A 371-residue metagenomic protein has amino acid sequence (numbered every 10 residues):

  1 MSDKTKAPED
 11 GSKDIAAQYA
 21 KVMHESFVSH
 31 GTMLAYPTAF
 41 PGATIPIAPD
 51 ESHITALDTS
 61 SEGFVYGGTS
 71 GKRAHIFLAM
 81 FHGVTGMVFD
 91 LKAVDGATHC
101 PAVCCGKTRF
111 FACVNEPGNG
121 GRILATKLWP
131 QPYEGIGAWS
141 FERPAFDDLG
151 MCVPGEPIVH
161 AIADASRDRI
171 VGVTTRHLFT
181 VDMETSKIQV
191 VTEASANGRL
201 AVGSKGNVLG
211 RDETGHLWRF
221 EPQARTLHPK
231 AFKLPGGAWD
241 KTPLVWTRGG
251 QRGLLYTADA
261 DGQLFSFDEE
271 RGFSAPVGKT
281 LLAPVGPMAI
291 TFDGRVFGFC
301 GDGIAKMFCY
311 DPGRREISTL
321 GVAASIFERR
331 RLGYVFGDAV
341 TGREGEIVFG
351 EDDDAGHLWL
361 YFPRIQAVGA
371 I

Functional and structural regions predicted by a protein language model:
H24-E51, R143-D147: A short helix->beta-strand "capping" segment at the edge of beta-propeller domains
A43-A74: Beta-strand-rich domains and repeat architectures in extracellular enzymes and scaffolds, especially beta-propellers
E51-A56, G96-C104, D148-I162, E193-K205 (+3 more regions): Repeated scaffold domains used in trafficking and secretory/extracellular systems, primarily beta-propellers
V65-G67, F110-A112, R169-G172, N207-G210 (+3 more regions): Conserved beta-propeller blade signature
K72-A74, E116-G120, G215-H216, D261-G262 (+2 more regions): Short glycine/acidic-enriched loop and turn motifs that connect beta-strands
M80-V84, L128-P130, D182-S186, E221-R225 (+3 more regions): Short loop/turn segments that connect beta-strands within beta-propeller blades
M87-A93, E134-G150, Q189-E193, H228-K233 (+3 more regions): Beta-propeller fold detector
R331-I371: Blade-level signature of beta-propeller repeat domains, shared across WD40, Kelch, NHL, RCC1 and BNR/Asp-box propellers
